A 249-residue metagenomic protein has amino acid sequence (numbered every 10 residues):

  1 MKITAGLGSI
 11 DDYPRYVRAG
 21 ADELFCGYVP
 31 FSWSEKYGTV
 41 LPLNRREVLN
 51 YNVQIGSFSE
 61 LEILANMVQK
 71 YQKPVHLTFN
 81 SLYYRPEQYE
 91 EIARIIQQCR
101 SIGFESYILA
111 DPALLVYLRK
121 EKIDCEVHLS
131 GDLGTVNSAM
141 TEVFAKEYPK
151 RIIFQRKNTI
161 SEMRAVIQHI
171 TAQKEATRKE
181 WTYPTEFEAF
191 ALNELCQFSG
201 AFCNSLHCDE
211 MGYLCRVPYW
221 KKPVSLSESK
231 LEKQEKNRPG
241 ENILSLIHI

Functional and structural regions predicted by a protein language model:
M1-N137, I160-I247: Active-site pocket-lining/capping segments in soluble small-molecule metabolic enzymes
T141: Conserved N-terminal glycine/acidic-rich loop preference
Y148-Q155, E210-C215: A polyampholytic, Gly/Pro-enriched intrinsically disordered region
